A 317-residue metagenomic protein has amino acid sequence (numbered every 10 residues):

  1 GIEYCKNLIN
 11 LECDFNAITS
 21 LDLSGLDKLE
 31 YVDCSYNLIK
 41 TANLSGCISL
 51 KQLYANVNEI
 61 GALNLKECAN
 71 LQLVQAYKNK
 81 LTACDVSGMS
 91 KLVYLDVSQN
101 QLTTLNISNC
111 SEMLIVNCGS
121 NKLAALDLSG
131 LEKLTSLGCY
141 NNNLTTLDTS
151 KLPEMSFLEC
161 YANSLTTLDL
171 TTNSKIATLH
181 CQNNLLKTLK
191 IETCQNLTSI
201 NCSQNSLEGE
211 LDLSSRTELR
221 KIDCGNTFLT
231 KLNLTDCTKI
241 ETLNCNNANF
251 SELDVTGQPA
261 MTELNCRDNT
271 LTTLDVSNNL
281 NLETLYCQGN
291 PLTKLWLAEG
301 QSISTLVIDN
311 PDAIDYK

Functional and structural regions predicted by a protein language model:
G1-L21, L26: LRR N-terminal entry segment and analogous cap-like coil->beta motifs
C5-L8, L26-L29, C47-L50, C68-L71 (+13 more regions): Leucine-rich repeat
L11-C13, E30-C34, K51-A55, Q72-A76 (+11 more regions): Conserved hydrophobic beta-strand positions in leucine-rich repeat
C13, S24, S35, S45 (+15 more regions): Ser/Thr/Pro-rich low-complexity tandem-repeat tracts
L21-L23, A42, L63, C84 (+11 more regions): Canonical leucine-rich repeat
S277-K317: Leucine-rich solenoid repeat scaffolds
